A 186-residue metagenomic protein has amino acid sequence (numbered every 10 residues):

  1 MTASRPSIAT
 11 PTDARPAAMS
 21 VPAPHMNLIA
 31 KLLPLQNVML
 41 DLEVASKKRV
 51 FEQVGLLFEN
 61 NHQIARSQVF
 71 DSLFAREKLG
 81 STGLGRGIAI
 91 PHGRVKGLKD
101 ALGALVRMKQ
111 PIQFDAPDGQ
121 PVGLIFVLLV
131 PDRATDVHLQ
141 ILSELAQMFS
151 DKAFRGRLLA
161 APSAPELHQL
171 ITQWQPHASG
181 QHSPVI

Functional and structural regions predicted by a protein language model:
M1-I186: Cytosolic covalent-transfer regions centered on His/Cys nucleophiles that carry phosphoryl or persulfide groups
